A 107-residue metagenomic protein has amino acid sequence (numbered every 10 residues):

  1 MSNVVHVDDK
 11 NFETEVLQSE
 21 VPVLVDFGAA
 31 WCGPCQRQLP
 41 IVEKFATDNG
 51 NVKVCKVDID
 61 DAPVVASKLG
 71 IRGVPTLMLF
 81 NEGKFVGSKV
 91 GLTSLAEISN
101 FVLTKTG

Functional and structural regions predicted by a protein language model:
V4-V23: A short beta-strand-turn-helix
H6-D8, F27, L39-V64: Thiol-based oxidoreductase modules, predominantly thioredoxin-like and allied folds used for disulfide exchange
E20, G28-W31, G73: Short pre-active-site segment immediately N-terminal to redox-active cysteine/selenocysteine motifs in thiol-based
V23, P63, L69-M78, A96: Structural micro-motif
L24, V42, P75-S88: A short, hydrophobic beta-strand/beta-hairpin element that forms part of a small beta-sheet core
C32-C35, L77: The canonical Cys-X-X-Cys-His
N81-G107: Non-catalytic, surface beta->alpha helical segment in thiol-disulfide oxidoreductase systems
